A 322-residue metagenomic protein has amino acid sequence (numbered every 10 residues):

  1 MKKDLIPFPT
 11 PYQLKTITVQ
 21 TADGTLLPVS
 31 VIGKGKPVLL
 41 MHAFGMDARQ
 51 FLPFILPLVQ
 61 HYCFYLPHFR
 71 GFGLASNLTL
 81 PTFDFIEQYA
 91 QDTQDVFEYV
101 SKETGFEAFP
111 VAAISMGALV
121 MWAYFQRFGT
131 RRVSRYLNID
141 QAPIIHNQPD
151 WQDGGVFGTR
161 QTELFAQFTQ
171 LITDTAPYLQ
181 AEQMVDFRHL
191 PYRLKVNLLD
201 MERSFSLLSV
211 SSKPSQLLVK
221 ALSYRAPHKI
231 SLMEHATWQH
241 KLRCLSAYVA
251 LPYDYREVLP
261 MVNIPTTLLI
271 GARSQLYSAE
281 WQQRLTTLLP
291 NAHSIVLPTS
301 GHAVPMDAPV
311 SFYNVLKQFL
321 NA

Functional and structural regions predicted by a protein language model:
M1-V38, V59-C63, E87, S101-F106 (+2 more regions): Alpha/beta-hydrolase fold catalytic core
A22, S30, L66-M116, R127-G129 (+2 more regions): Active-site loop/oxyanion-hole signature of alpha/beta-hydrolase fold enzymes
T25-T79: Conserved HGGG/HGGXW glycine-rich cap/lid loop of the alpha/beta-hydrolase fold
G45, F69-S76, A118, P143 (+1 more regions): Alpha/beta-hydrolase active-site loop signature
A118-G129, Y136: Short glycine-enriched nucleophile-adjacent loop and the immediately C-terminal alpha-helix near the catalytic center
S134-H189: Flexible "cap/lid" loop of the alpha/beta hydrolase fold
K213-T287, H293-V296: Conserved serine/cysteine hydrolase catalytic core
S300-P309, Y313: Catalytic histidine-centered segment of alpha/beta-hydrolase-like enzymes
